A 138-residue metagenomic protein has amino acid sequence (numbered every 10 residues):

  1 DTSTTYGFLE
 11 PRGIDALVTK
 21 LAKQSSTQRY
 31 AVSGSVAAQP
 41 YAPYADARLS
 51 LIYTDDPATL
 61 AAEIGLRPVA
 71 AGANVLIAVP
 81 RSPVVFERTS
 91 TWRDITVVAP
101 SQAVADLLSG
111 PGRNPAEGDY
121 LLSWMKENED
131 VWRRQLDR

Functional and structural regions predicted by a protein language model:
T2-R81: Short gly/ser-rich loop at a beta-strand->alpha-helix junction or flexible surface loop bordering the NTP-binding
D56-R138: Hydrophobic alpha-helical interaction segments
